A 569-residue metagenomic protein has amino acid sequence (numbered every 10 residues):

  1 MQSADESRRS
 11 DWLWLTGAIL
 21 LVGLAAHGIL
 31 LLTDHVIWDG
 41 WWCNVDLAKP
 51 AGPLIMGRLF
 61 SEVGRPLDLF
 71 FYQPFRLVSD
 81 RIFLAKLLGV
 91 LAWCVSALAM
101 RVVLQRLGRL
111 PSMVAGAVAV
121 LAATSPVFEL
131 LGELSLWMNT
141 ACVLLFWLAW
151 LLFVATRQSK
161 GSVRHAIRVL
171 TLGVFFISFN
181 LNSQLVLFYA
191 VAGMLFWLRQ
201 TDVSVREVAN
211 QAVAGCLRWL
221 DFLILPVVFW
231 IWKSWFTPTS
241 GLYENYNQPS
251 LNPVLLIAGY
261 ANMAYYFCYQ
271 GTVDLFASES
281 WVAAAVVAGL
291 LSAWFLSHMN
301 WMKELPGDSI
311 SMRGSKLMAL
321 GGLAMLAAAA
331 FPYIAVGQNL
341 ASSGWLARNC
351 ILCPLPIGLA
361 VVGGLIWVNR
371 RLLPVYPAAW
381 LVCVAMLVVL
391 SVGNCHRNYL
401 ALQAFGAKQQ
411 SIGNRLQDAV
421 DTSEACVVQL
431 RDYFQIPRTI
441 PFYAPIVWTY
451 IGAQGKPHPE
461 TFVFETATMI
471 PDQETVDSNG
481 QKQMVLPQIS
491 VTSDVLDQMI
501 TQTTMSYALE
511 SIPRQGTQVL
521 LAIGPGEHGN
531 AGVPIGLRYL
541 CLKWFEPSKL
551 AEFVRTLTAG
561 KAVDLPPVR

Functional and structural regions predicted by a protein language model:
R9, W14-E62, Y72, R76-L84 (+6 more regions): Intrinsically disordered, polar/acidic, low-complexity terminal segments
D34, F60, L84-L91, V127-A141 (+2 more regions): Membrane-embedded glycan-lipid processing machinery
P66, I82, M113-L145: Aromatic- and kink-enriched transmembrane "portal" helix at the membrane-lumen/periplasm boundary that abuts
K86-R101, A122-A123, V143-F146, P354 (+1 more regions): Transmembrane alpha-helical segments of multi-pass membrane glycosylation machinery that act on lipid-linked glycans
F146-I167, D202-V203: Membrane-interface transmembrane helices that cradle and orient dolichyl/undecaprenyl
H165-N182, Y189: Membrane-interface alpha helices of multi-pass inner-membrane proteins
L187-L223, I231: Perimembrane helix-loop-helix junctions
L340-V368: Hydrophobic/aromatic-rich transmembrane helices and adjacent perimembrane loops
